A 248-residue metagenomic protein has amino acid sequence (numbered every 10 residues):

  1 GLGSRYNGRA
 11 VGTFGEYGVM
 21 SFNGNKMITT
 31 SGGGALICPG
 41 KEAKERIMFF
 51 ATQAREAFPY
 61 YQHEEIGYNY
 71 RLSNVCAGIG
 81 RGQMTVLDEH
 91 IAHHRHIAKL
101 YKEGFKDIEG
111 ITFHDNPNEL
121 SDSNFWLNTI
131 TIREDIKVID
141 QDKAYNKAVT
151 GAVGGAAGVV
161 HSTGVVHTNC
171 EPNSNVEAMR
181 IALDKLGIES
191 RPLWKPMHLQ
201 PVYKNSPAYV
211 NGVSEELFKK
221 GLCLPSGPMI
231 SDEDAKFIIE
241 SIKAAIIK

Functional and structural regions predicted by a protein language model:
G1-S21: Conserved PLP phosphate-binding loop immediately N-terminal to the Schiff-base lysine helix in PLP-dependent enzymes
R5, K41-K248: PLP-dependent aminotransferase class I/II
A10-F14, L36, P207-N211: Short, hinge-like loop/turn segments at secondary-structure boundaries
F14, G32, N128: Acidic, glycine-centered active-site loop in nucleotide-sugar glycosyltransferases
M20-S21, G34-G40, R81: Short beta-strand-to-turn element immediately C-terminal to the catalytic PLP-Schiff-base lysine in fold type I
M27-A35: Glycine-rich phosphate-binding loop of ATP-grasp-fold ATP-dependent ligases
